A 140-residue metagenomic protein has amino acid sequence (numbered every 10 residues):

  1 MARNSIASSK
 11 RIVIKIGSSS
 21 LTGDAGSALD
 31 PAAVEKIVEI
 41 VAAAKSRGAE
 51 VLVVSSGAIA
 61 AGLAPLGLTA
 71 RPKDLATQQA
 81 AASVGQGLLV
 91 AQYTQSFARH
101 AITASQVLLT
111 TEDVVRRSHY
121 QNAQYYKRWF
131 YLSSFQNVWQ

Functional and structural regions predicted by a protein language model:
M1-Q140: Nucleotide/pyrophosphate-binding catalytic subdomain
